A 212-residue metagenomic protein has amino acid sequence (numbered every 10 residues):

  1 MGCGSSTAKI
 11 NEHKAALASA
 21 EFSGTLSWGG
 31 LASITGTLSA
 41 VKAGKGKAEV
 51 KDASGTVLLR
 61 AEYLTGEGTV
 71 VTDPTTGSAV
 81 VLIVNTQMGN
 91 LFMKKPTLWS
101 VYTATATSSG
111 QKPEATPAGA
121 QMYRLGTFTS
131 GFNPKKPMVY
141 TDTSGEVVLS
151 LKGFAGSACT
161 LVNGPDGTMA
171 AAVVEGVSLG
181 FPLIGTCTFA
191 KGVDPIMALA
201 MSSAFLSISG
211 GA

Functional and structural regions predicted by a protein language model:
G2-A212: Intrinsically disordered, low-complexity proline/glycine-rich segments
